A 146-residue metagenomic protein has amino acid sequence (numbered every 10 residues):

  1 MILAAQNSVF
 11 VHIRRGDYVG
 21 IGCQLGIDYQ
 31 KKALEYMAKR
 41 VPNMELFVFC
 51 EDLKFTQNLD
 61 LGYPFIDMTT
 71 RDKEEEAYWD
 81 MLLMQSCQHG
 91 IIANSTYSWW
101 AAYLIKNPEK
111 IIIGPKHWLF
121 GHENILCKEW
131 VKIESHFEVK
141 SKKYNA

Functional and structural regions predicted by a protein language model:
M1-E75: Core catalytic architecture of nucleotide-activated donor-dependent transferases building glycoconjugates
F10, F65-D67, I112, W130-K132 (+1 more regions): Conserved beta-strand scaffold positions in the cores of enzyme catalytic domains, especially in NTP/NDP-utilizing
V41-I125: Donor-binding and catalytic core of enzymes assembling or modifying cell-surface/extracellular glycoconjugates
G121-A146: Leloir-type glycosyltransferase catalytic cores
